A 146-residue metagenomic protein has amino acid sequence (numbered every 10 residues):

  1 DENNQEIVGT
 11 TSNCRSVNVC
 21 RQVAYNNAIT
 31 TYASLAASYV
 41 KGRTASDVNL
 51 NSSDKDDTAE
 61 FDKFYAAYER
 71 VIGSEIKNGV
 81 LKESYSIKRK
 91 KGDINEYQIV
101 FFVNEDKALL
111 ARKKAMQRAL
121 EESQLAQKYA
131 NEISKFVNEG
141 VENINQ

Functional and structural regions predicted by a protein language model:
D1-Q146: Domain-level marker for long, solvent-exposed, non-transmembrane regions
